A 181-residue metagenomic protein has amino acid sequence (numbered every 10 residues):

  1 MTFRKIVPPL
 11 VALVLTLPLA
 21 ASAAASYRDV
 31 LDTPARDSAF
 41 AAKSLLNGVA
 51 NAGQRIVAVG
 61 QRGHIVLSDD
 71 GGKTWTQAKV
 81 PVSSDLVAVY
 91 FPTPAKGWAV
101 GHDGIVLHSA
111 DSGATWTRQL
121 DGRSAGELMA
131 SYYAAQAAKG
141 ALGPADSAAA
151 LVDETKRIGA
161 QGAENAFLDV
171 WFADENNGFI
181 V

Functional and structural regions predicted by a protein language model:
M1-R4: N-terminal secretory signal peptides that target proteins for export/translocation
V7-P9, S38: Short, functionally important structural connectors and interaction interfaces within domains
P9-P18: Bacterial N-terminal signal peptides
A21-V181: Residue-level hotspots at or immediately adjacent to binding/recognition sites across diverse folds
